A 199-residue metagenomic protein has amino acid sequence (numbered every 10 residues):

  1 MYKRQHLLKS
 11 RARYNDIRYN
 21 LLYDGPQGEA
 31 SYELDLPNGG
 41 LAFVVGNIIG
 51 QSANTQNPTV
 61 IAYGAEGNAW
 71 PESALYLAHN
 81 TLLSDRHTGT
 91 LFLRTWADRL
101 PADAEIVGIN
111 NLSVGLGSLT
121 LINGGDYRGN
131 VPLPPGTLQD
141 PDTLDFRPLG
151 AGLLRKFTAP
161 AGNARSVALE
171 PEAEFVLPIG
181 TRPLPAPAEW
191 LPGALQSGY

Functional and structural regions predicted by a protein language model:
K3-R147, N163, A173-V176: Glycine- and acidic/polar-rich repeat regions and solenoidal domains
D145-Y199: Surface beta-loop-beta hairpin patches that serve as ligand-binding interfaces in beta-rich domains
